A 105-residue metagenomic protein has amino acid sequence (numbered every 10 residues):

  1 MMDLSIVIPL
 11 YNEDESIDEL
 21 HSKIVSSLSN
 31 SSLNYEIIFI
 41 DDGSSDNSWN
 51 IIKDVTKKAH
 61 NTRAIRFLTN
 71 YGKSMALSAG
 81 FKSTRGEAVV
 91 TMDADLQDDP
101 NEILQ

Functional and structural regions predicted by a protein language model:
M1-Q105: Structured catalytic core of nucleotide-sugar glycosyltransferases
